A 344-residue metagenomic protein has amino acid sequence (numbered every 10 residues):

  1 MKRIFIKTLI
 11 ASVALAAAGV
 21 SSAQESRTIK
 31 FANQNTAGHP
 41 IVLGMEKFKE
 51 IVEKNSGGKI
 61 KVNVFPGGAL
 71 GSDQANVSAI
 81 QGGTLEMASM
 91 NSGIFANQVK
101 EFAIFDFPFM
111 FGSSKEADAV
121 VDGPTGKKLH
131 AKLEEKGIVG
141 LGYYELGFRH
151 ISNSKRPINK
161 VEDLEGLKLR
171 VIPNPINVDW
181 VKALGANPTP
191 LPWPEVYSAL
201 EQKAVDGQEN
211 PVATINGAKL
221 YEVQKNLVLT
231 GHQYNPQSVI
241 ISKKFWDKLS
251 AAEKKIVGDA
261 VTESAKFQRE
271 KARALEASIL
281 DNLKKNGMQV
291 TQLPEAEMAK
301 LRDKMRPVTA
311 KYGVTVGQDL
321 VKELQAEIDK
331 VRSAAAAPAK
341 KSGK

Functional and structural regions predicted by a protein language model:
M1-I10: Bacterial N-terminal signal peptides that target proteins for export
I4, Q24-E116, P124-K127, A131-K344: N-terminal secretory/targeting leader peptides
A11-S12, A16: Repetitive helical segments and hydrophobic/amphipathic motifs
A18-S21: N-terminal signal peptide c-region/cleavage motif recognized by signal peptidases
